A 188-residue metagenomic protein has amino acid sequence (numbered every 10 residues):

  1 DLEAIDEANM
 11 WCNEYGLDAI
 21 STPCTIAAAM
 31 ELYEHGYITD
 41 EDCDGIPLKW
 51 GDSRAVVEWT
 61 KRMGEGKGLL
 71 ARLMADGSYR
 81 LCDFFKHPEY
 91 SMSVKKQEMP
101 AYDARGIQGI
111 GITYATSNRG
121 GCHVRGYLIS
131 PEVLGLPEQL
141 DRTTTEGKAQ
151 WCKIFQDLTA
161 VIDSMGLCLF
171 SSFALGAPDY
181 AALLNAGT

Functional and structural regions predicted by a protein language model:
D1-T188: Extended C-terminal regions of large enzymes
